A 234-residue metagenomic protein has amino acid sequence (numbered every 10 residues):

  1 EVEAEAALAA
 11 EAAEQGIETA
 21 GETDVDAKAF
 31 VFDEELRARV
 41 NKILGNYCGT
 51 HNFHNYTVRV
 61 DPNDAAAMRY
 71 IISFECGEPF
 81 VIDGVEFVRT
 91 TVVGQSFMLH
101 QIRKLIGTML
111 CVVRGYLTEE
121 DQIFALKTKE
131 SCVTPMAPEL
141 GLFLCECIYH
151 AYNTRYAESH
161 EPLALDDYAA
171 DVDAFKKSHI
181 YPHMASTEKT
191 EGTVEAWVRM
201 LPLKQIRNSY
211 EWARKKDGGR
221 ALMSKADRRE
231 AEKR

Functional and structural regions predicted by a protein language model:
V2-R234: Core RNA-modification/binding signature centered on pseudouridine synthases
